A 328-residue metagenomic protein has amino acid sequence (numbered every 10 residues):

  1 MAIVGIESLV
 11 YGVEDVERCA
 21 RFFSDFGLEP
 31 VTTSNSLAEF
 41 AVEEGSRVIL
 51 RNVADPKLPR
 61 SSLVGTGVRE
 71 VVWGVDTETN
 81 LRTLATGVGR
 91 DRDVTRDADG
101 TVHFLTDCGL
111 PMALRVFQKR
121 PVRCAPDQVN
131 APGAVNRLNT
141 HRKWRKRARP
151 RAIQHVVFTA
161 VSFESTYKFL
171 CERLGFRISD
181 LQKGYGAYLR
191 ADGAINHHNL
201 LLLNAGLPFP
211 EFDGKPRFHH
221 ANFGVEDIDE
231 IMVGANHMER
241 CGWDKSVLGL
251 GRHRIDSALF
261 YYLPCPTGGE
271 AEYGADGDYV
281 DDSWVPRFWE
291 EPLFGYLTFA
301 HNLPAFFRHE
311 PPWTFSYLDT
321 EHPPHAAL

Functional and structural regions predicted by a protein language model:
M1-E17, E70-V71, Q128-E164, I195 (+2 more regions): N-terminal beta-strand motif that seeds the catalytic metal site of vicinal oxygen chelate
M1-V4, V10-V48, G100-H103, F158-H197 (+1 more regions): Core segments of cupin and vicinal oxygen chelate
G5-E14, P59-T86, G100-L110, A152-V161 (+2 more regions): Vicinal oxygen chelate
G5-V13, R18-A38, R47-G65, T77 (+5 more regions): Catalytic cores of nucleotide-enabled group-transfer and carboxylate-activating enzymes in metabolic and assembly-line
F26, D91-R92, L174, C241: Residues at alpha-helix termini
L28-G65, L110-Q118, S179-P216, V225 (+1 more regions): Conserved short beta-strand elements that form part of the metal-binding/catalytic scaffold of enzyme active sites
A85-R149, A187-Y188, G242-L328: Vicinal oxygen chelate
C171, G175, S179, A194 (+2 more regions): Short helix-capping and hinge/turn segments at secondary-structure transitions, especially at repeat and domain
